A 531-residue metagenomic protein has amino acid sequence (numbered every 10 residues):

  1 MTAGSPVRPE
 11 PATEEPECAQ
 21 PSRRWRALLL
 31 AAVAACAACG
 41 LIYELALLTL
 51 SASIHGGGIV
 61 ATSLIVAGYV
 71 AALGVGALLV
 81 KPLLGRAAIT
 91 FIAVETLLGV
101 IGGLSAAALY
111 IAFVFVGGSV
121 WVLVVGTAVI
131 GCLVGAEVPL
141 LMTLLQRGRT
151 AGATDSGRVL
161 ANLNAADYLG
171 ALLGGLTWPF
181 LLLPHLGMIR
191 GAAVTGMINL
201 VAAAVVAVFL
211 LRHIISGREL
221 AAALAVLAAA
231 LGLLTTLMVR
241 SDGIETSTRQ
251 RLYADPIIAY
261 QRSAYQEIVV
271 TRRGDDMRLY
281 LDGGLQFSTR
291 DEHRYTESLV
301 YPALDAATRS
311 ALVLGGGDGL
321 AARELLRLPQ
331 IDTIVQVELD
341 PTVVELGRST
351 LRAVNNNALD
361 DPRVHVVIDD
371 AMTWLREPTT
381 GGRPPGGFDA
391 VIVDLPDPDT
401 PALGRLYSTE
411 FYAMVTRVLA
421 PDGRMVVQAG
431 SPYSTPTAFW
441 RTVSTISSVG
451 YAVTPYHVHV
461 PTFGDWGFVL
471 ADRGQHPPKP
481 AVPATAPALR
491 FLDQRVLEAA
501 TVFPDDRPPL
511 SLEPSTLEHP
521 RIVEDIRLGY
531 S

Functional and structural regions predicted by a protein language model:
T2-Y260, R272-D275, L279, G283 (+15 more regions): Alpha-helical transmembrane segments of multi-pass membrane proteins
Q266, G474-S531: SAM/dcSAM-binding transferase cores
I268-V270: A structural signal for short hydrophobic beta-strand segments in well-ordered beta-sheet cores
E292-E297: A glycine-rich, Thr/Ser-enriched phosphate-binding loop motif common to dinucleotide/cofactor-binding enzymes
S310-G316, A481-T485: Short alpha-helical "patches" and their helix-cap loops
Q336: Short beta-strand "acidic-cap" motif of Rossmann-like dinucleotide-binding folds
